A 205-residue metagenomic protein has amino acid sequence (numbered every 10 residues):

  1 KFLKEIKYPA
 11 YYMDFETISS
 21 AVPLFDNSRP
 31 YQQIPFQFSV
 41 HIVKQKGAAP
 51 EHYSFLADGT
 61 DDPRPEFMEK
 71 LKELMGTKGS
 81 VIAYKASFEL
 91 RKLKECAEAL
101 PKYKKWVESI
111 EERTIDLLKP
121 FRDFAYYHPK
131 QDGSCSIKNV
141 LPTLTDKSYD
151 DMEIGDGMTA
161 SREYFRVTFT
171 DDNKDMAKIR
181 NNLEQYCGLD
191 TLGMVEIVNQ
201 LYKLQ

Functional and structural regions predicted by a protein language model:
F2-T77: Conserved RNase H-like, two-metal-ion catalytic cores of nucleic-acid enzymes
K4-P9, P30-Q32, P63, F67 (+6 more regions): Secondary-structure capping and boundary motifs in well-ordered enzyme cores
Y12, Q37-I42, I82-A83, T114 (+1 more regions): Structured core elements
F15-T17, A21, V40-K44, G59 (+5 more regions): Active-site proximal loops enriched in glycine and acidic residues that flank catalytic Cys/His/Asp and coordinate
P23-F25, A125, N199: Hydrophobic alpha-helical membrane-insertion segments
H52-S161: Conserved DEDDh/DEDDy metal-dependent 3′-5′ exonuclease domain
D132, V140-Q205: Acidic, Mg2+-coordinating catalytic module of metal-dependent nucleases/exonucleases that use a two-metal-ion mechanism
